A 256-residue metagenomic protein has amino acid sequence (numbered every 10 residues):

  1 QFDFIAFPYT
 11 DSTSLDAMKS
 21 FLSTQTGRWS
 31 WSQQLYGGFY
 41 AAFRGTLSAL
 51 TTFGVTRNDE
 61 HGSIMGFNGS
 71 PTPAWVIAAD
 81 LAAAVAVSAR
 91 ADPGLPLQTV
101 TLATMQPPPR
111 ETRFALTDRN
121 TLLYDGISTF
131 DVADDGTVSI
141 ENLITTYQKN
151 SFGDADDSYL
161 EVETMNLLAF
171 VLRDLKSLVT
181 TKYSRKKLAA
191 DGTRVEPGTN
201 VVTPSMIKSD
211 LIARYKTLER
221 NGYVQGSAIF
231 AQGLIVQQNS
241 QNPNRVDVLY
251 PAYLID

Functional and structural regions predicted by a protein language model:
Q1-M105: A glycine-rich, acidic short-motif signal
T99-D256: Structured, hydrophobic secondary-structure cores that serve as assembly/anchoring elements
